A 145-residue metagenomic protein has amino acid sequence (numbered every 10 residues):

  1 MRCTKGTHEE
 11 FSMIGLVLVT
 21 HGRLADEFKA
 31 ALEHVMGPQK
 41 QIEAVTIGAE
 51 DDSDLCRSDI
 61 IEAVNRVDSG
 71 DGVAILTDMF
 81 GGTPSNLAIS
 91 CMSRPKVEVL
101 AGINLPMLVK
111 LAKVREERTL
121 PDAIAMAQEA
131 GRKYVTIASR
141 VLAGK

Functional and structural regions predicted by a protein language model:
R2-K145: N-terminal loops that bind phosphate or other acidic moieties and the adjacent beta-alpha structural core
